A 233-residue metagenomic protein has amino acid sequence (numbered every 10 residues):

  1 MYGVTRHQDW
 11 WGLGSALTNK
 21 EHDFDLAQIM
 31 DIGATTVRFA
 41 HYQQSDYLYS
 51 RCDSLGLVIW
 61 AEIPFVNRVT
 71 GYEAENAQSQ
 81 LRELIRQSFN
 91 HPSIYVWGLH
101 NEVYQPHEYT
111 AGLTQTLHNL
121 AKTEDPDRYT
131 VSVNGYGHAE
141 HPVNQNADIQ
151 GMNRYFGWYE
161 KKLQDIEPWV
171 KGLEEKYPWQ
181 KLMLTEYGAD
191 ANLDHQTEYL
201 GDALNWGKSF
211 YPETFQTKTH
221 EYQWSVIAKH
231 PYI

Functional and structural regions predicted by a protein language model:
M1-Q115, T130, Q150, K176 (+3 more regions): Active-site-adjacent substrate/metal-binding segments within catalytic domains of carbohydrate-active enzymes
H41-Q44, G135-H138, F156: Short beta->alpha connector loops
S93-W97, H118-T123, V131, E140-A147 (+1 more regions): Substrate-binding clefts and catalytic carboxylate motifs of secreted carbohydrate-active enzymes
R128-G135: Short gly/ser/thr-rich secondary-structure transition/capping motifs
